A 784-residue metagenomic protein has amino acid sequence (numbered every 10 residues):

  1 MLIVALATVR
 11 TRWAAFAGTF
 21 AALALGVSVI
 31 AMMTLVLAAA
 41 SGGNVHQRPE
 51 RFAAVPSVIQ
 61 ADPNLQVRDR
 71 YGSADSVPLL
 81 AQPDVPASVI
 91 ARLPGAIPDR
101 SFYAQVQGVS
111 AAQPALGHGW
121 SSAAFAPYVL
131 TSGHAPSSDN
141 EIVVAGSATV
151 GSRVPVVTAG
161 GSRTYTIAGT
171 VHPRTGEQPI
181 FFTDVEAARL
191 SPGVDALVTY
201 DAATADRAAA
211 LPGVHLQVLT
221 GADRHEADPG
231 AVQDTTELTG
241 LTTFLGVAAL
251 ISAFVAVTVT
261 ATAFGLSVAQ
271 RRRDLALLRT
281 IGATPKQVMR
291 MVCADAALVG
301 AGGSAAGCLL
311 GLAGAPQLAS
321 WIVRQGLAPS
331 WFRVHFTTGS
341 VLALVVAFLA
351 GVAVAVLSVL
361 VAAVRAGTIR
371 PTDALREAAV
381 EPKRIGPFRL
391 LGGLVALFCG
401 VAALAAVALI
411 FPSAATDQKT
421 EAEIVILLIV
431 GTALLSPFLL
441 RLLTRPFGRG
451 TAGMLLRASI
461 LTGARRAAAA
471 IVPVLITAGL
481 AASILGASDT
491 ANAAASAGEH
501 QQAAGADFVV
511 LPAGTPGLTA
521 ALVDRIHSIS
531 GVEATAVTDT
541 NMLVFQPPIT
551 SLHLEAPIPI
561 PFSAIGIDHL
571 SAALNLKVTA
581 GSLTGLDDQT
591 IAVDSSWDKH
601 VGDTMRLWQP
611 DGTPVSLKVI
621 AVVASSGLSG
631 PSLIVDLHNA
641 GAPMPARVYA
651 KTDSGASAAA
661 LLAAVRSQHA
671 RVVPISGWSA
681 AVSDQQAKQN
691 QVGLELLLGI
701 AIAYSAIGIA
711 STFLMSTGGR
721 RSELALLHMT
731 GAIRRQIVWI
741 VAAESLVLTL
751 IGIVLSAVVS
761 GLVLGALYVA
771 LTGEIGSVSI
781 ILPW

Functional and structural regions predicted by a protein language model:
L2-V257, L266-A269, M291, Q501-Q502 (+2 more regions): Membrane transport/envelope proteins' first extracytoplasmic loop
I3-L6, R10-T11, A15-F16, F20 (+9 more regions): Alpha-helical transmembrane segments
T8, R12-A15, A256-G300, I369 (+2 more regions): Interfacial "coupling" helices/loops that link adjacent transmembrane helices in transporter permeases
A14-A22, G240-T243, A256, L342 (+3 more regions): Alpha-helical transmembrane segments, especially those used as permease/efflux helices and single-pass anchors
V150-T164, V601-L617: Short conserved beta-strand and strand-loop elements enriched in small hydrophobics with frequent Asp/Gly
L241-F244, G326-S358, V380-A396, G693 (+3 more regions): Conserved transmembrane alpha-helices of multi-pass membrane proteins, especially helix-helix packing segments enriched
C308-L342, A405-T420, L755-W784: Short helix-loop junctions at transmembrane helix boundaries
I426, L435-S595, D603-T604: Juxtamembrane segments of multi-pass membrane proteins
